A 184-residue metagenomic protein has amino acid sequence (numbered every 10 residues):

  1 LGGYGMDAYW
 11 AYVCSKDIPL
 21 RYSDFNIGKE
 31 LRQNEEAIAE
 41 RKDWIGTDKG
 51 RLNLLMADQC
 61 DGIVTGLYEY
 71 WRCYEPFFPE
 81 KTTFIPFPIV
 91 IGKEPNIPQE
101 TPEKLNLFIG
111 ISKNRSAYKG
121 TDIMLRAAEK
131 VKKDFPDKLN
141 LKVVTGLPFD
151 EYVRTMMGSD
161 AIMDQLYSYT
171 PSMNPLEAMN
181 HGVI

Functional and structural regions predicted by a protein language model:
L1-E35, T82: Active-site proximal beta-strand in glycosyltransferases
D7-Y12, W71-E75, G92-E94, S116-A117 (+2 more regions): Short catalytic/ligand-binding loop motif for oxyanion handling, primarily in non-cytosolic enzymes, centered on
Y22-G62: Membrane-proximal helix-turn-helix segments that form the acceptor-binding/catalytic region of lipid-linked
L54-T65, E69-I89: Helix-loop-beta element that forms the nucleotide-linked donor phosphate-binding surface in glycosyltransferases
T83-K119, L125: Conserved donor-binding/catalytic core segment of Leloir-type glycosyltransferases
L107, L125-E151: A conserved nucleotide-sugar
V153, P175-N180: Short alpha-helical segment that forms part of, or immediately flanks, the ligand-binding pocket in carbohydrate-active
M157-T170, H181-I184: Acidic donor-binding loop of glycosyltransferase active sites
